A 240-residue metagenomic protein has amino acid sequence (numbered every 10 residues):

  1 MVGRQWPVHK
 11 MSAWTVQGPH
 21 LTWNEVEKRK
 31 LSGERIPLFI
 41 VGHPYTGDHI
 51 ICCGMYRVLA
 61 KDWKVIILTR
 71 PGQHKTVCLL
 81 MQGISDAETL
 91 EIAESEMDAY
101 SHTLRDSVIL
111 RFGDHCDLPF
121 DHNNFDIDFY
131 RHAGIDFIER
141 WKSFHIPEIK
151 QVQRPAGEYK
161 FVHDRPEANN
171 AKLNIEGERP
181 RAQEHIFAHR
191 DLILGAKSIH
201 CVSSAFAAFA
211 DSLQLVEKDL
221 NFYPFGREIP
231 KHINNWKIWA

Functional and structural regions predicted by a protein language model:
M1-A240: Catalytic machinery of carbohydrate-active enzymes, primarily nucleotide-sugar-dependent glycosyltransferases
